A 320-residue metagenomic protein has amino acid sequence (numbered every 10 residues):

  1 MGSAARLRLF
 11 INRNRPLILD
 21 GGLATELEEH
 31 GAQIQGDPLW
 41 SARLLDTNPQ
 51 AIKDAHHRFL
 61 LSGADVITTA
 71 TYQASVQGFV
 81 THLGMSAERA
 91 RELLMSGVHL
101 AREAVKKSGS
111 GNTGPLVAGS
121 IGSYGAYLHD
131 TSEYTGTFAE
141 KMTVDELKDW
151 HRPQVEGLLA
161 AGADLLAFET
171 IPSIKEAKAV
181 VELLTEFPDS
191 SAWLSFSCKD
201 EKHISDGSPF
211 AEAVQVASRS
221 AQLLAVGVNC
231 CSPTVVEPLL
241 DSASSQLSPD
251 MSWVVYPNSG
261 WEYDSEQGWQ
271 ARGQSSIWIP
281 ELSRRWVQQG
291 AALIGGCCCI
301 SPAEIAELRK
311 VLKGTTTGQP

Functional and structural regions predicted by a protein language model:
M1-P320: Domain-level signal for soluble alpha/beta catalytic cores
